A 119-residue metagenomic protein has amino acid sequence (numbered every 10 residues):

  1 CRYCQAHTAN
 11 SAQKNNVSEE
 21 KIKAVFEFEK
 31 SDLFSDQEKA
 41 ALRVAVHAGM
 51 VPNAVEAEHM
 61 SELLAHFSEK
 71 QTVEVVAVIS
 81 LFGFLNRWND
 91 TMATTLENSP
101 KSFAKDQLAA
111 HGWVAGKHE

Functional and structural regions predicted by a protein language model:
R2-E119: Hydrophobic alpha-helical segments
